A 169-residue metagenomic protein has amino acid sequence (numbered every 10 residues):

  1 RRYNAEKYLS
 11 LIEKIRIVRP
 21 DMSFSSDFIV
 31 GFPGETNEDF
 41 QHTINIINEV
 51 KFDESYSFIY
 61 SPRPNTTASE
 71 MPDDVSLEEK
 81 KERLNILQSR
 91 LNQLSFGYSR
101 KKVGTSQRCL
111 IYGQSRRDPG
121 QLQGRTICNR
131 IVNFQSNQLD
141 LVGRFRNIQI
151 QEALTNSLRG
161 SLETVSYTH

Functional and structural regions predicted by a protein language model:
R1-E54, Y60-E79: Conserved non-cysteine loop/helix-boundary elements of the Radical SAM core domain that shape
E70-S166: Terminal RNA-binding accessory module
